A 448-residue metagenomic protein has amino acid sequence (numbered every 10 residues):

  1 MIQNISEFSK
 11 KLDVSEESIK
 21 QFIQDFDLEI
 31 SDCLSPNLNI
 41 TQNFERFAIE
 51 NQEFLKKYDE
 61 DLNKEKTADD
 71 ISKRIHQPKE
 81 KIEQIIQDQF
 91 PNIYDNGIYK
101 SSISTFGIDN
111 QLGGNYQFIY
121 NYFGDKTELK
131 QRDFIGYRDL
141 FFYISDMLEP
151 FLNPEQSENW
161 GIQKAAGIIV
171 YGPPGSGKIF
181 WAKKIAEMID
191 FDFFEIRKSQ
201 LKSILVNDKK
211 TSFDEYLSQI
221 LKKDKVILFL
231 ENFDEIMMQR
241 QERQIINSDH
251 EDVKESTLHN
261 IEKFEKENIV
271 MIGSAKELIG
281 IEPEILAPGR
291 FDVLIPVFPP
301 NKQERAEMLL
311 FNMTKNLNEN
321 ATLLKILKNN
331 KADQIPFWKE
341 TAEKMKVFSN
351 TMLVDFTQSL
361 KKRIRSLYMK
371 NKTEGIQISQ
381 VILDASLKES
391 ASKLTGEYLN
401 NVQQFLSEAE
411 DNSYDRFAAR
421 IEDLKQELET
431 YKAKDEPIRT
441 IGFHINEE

Functional and structural regions predicted by a protein language model:
M1-D13, K57-D70: Primarily a LysM-type cell-wall glycan-binding module
I5-S6, E16, K20, A68-D69 (+5 more regions): An amphipathic alpha-helix signature
K20-N51, E83-S102: Short, Lys/Arg-enriched alpha-helical microdomains
F47-K64, L394-Y398: A short, Lys/Arg-enriched interface patch at domain edges and termini
E80-T127: Interdomain "pre-motor" coupling segment immediately N-terminal to P-loop NTPase/helicase cores
L129-P336, E448: Walker A/P-loop NTP-binding motif of AAA+ ATPase domains
E158-W160, F348-V354, L367-E448: C-terminal engagement/docking regions of AAA+ P-loop ATPases
W338-M352: A short helix-loop-helix "switch/interaction" segment in the helical subdomain of ASCE P-loop NTPases
